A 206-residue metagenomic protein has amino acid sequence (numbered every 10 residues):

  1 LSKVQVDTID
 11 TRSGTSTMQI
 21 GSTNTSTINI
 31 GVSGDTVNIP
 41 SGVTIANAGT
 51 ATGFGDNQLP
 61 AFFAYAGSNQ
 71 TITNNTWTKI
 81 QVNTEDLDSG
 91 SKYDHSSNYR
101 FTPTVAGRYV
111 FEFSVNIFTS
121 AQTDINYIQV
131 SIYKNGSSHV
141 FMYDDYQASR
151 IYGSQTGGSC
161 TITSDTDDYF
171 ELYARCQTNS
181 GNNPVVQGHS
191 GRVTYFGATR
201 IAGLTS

Functional and structural regions predicted by a protein language model:
L1-N74: Intrinsic low-complexity, repeat-rich intrinsically disordered segments enriched in small/flexible residues
G55-S206: Extracellular jelly-roll beta-sandwich "head" domains, especially the C-terminal globular C1q domain
